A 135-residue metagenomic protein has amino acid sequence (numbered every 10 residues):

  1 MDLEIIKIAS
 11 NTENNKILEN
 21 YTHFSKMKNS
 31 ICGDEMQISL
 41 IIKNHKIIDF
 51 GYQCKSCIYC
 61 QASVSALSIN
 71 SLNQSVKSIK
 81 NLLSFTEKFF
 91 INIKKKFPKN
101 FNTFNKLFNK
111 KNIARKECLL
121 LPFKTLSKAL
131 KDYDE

Functional and structural regions predicted by a protein language model:
M1-L18, K77, L82-E135: C-terminal binding/interaction regions
K7, N11, N15-C54: Structured beta-strand/loop patches that form or line metal/cofactor-binding pockets in enzymes
C32, C57, R115-C118: Functionally engaged cysteine thiol sites
Q37, C60, I69: Short, electropositive, low-hydrophobicity segments enriched in small/polar residues
K46, L72-N81: Phosphate-handling active-site elements
S56-S63: Short, thiol/selenol-centered motifs that function as redox-active sites or metal-ligating centers
S63-S75: Alpha-helical support elements that line or immediately flank enzyme active sites and cofactor-binding pockets
